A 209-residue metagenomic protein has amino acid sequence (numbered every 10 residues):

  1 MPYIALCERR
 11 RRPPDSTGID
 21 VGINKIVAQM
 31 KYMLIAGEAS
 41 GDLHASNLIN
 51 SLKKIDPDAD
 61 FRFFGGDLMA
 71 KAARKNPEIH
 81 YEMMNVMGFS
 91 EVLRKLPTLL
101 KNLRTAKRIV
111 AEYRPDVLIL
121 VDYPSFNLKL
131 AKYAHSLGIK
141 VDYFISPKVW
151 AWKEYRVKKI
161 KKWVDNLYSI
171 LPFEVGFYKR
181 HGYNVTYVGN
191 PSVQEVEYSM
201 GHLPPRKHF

Functional and structural regions predicted by a protein language model:
I19-Q29: Short, Lys/Arg-enriched N-terminal segments with co-localized hydrophobic residues within the first ~10-30 amino acids
K31, H208-F209: Residues that mark the start of a beta-strand
M33-P205: Active-site and donor-binding regions of nucleotide-sugar-utilizing enzymes
